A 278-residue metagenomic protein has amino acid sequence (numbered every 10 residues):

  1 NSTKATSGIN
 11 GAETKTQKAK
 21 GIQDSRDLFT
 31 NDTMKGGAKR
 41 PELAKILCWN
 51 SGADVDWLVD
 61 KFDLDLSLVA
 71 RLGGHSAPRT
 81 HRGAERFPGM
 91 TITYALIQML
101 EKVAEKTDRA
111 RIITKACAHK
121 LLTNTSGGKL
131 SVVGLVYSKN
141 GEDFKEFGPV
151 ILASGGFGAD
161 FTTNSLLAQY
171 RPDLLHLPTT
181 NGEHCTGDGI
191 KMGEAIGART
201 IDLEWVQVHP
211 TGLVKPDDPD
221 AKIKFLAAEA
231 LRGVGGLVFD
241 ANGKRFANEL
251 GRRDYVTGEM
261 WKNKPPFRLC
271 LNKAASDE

Functional and structural regions predicted by a protein language model:
S2-T3, A104-K106, R111, G127-K129 (+4 more regions): Solvent-exposed alpha-helices and their adjacent loops that cap or buttress functional pockets in soluble metabolic
T3-R111, K115-A116, K120, N164 (+2 more regions): Conserved N-terminal/central alpha/beta ligand/cofactor-binding core
K4-S7, T80-A84, G128, V132 (+1 more regions): Short low-complexity, flexible loop/linker segments enriched in glycine and/or proline with clustered acidic
K15-Q17, G155-G158, A274: Short glycine-enriched loops at secondary-structure junctions
C117, K139, G155-G156: Short glycine-/small-residue-rich Rossmann-like dinucleotide-binding loops
L122-K145, V150: Conserved beta-strand-loop-beta-strand element in the redox core of flavoprotein oxidoreductases
K145-D217: Glycine-rich loop(s) and the adjacent beta-strand/alpha-helix scaffold that form part
I190-E278: An anion/pyrophosphate-binding glycine-rich loop and adjacent beta-alpha core in soluble alpha-beta enzymes
